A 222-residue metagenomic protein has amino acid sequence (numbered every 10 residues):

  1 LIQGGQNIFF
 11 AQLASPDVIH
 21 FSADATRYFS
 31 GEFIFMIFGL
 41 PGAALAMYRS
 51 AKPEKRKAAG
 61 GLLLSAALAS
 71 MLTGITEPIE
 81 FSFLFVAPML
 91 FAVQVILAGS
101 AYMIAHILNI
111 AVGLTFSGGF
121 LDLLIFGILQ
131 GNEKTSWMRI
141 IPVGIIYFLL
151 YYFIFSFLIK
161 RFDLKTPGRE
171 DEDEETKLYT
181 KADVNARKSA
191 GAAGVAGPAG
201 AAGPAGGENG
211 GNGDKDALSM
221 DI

Functional and structural regions predicted by a protein language model:
L1-Y28, L40-R49, S65-A66, T73-K188: Transmembrane alpha-helical segments and their short flanking loops that form helix-hairpins/helix-helix interfaces
F29-I37: Structural signature of hydrophobic alpha-helical transmembrane segments
E32, A92, V195: Functionally constrained cores in energy, signaling, and assembly domains
I34, L62-L68: Generic hydrophobic alpha-helical membrane-segment signal
I37, M47-L62: Membrane-proximal intracellular helices of multi-pass ion channels
D163-I222: Non-transmembrane accessory domains of multi-pass membrane transporters/channels
